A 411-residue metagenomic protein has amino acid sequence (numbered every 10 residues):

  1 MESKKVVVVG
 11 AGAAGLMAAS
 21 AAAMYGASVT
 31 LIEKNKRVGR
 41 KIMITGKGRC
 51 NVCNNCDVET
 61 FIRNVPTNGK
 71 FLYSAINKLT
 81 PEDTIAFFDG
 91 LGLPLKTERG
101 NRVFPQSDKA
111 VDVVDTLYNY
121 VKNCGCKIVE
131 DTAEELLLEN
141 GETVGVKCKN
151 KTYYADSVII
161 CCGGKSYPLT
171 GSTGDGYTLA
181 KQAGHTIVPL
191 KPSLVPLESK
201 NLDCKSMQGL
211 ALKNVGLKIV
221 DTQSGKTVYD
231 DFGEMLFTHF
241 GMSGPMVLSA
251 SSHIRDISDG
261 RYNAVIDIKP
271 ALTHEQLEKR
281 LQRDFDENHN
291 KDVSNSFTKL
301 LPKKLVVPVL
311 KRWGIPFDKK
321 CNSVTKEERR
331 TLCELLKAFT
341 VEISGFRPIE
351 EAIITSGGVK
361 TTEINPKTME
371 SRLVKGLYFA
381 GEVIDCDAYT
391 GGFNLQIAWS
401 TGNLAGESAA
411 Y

Functional and structural regions predicted by a protein language model:
E2-K4, C148-S157, D230-D231: Core beta-strand elements of the Rossmann-like FAD/NAD(P) dinucleotide-binding domain in flavoenzyme oxidoreductases
K4-L31, A405-A410: N-terminal Rossmann-like FAD-binding beta1-loop-alpha1 element of flavoenzymes
V7-V9, A133, Y153-P168, K181 (+1 more regions): Short hydrophobic core segments
A23-K47: Glycine-rich FAD pyrophosphate-binding loop
K36-V38, M43-I44, V52, V58-E59 (+3 more regions): An anion/pyrophosphate-binding glycine-rich loop and adjacent beta-alpha core in soluble alpha-beta enzymes
R49-T97: Glycine-rich active-site loop/strand segments that organize a redox cofactor
V129-E142: A conserved short coil-to-beta-strand element within the FAD-binding core of flavoproteins
V129-T132, V307-D387: A glycine-rich dinucleotide-binding beta-alpha-beta segment and adjacent secondary-structure elements that constitute
